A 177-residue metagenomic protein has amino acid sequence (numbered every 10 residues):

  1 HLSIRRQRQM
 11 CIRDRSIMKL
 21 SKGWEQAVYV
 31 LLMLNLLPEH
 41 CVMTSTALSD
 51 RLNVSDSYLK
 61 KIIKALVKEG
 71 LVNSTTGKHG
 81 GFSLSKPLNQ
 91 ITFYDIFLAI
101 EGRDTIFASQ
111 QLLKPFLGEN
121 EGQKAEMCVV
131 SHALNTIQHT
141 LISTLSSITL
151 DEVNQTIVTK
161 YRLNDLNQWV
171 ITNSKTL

Functional and structural regions predicted by a protein language model:
H1-D14: Single conserved hydrophobic/aromatic residue that forms the stacking wall/gate of nucleotide- or nucleobase-binding
M43-N53: A short alpha-helical element within helix-turn-helix/winged-helix DNA-binding domains across DNA-binding proteins
D50, V67-K68: Alpha-helical residues within the helix-turn-helix
S57: Key DNA-contact positions within bacterial/archaeal DNA-binding proteins
G70-H79, S83-S85: Beta-hairpin "wing" of winged helix-turn-helix
L88-K114: Conserved segment of winged-helix/HTH DNA-binding domains
S109-L177: C-terminal regulatory/oligomerization modules of transcriptional regulators
